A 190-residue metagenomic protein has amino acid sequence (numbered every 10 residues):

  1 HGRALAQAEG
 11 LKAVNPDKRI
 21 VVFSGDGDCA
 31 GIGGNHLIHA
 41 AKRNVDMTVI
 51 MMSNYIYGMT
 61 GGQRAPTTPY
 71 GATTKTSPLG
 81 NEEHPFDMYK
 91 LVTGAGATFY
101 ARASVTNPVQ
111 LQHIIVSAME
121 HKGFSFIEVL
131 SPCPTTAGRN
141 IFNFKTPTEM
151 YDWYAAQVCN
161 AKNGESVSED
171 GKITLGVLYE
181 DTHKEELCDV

Functional and structural regions predicted by a protein language model:
H1-G58: Thiamine diphosphate
A13-P16, K42-V45, Y55, K90-T98 (+2 more regions): Generic secondary-structure signature for well-ordered alpha-helical cores
D17, A65-S117: Conserved thiamine diphosphate
K18-V21, D46-I50, K90, T98-A101 (+2 more regions): Structural motif
I32-H36, K42, M59-R64, A137-F142 (+1 more regions): Short acidic, glycine/serine/threonine-rich loops at helix termini
M51, S104, V129-S131: Short, structured patches in soluble enzyme cores that scaffold and shape functional sites
Q63-A72, P108, I115-F124, G138-D152: Short, surface-exposed, charged loop/turn segments at secondary-structure junctions
S131-V190: Flexible, low-complexity linker and terminal segments
